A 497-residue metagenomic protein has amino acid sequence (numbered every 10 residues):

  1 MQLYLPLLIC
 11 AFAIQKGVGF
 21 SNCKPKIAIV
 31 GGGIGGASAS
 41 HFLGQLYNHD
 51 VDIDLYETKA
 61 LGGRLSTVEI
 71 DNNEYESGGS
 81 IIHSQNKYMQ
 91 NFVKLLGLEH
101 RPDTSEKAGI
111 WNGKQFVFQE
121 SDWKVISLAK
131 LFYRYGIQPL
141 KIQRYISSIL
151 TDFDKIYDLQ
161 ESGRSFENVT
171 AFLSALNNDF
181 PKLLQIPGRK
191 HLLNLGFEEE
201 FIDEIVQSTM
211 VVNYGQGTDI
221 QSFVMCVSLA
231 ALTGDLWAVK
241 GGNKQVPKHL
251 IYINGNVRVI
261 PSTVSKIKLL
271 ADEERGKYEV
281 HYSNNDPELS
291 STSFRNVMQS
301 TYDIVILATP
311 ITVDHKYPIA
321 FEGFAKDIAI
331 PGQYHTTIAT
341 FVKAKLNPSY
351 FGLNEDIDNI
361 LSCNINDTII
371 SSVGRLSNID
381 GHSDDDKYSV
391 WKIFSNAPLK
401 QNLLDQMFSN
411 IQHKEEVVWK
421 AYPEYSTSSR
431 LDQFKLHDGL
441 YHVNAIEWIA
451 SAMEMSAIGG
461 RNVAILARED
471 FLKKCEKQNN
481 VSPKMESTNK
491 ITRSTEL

Functional and structural regions predicted by a protein language model:
Q2-K16: Cleavable N-terminal signal peptides of Sec/SRP-targeted secreted and luminal proteins
K24-D54: N-terminal Rossmann-like FAD-binding beta1-loop-alpha1 element of flavoenzymes
G35, A39, L61, T312: Conserved Rossmann-like nucleotide-cofactor binding loop
G44-I70: Glycine-rich FAD pyrophosphate-binding loop
D71-L159, N178: Dinucleotide-binding Rossmann-like beta1-alpha1 core, especially the glycine-rich loop that anchors the ADP
L150-E279, N284-P287: Active-site/ligand-binding neighborhood in enzyme catalytic cores
S265-N410, K414: Mid-domain catalytic core of redox enzymes that form a hydrophobic substrate pocket/lid adjacent to a catalytic redox
I369-L497: Conserved flavin/dinucleotide-binding core of flavoenzymes
